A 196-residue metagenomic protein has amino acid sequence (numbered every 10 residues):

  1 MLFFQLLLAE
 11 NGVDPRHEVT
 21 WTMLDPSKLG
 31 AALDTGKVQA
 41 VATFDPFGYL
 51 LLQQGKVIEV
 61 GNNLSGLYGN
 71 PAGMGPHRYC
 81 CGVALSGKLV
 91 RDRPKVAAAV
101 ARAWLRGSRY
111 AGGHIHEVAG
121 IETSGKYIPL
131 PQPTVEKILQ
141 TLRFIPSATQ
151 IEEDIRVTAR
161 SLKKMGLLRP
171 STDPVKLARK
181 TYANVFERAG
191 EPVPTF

Functional and structural regions predicted by a protein language model:
M1-Q54, E152, R156: Bilobed "Venus flytrap"/periplasmic-binding protein-like clamshell domains and structurally analogous long
A9, D14-R16, V57, Y127-P131 (+1 more regions): Short coil/loop linkers at secondary-structure junctions
H17, A42, V60-G61, P131-T134 (+1 more regions): A generic structural-conservation signal
P26, L50-L51, G69-N70, Q140-R143 (+1 more regions): Short secondary-structure boundary/hinge segments and terminal tails
K28-S124: Pocket-lining segment of extracytoplasmic ligand-binding domains
D34-K37, L142-R156, V185-V193: Short amphipathic alpha-helical segments at helix boundaries and their inter-helical linkers
R91-R169: Secondary-structure end/capping motifs
R160-F196: Conserved C-terminal helix/tail region of periplasmic/extracytoplasmic solute-binding proteins
